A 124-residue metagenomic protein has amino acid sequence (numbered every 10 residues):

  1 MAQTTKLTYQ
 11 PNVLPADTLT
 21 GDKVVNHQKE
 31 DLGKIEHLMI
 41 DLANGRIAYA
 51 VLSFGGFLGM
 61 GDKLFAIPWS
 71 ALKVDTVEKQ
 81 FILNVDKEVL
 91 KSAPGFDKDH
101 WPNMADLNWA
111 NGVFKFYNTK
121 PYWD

Functional and structural regions predicted by a protein language model:
M1-D124: Peripheral interaction segments used for macromolecular assembly
